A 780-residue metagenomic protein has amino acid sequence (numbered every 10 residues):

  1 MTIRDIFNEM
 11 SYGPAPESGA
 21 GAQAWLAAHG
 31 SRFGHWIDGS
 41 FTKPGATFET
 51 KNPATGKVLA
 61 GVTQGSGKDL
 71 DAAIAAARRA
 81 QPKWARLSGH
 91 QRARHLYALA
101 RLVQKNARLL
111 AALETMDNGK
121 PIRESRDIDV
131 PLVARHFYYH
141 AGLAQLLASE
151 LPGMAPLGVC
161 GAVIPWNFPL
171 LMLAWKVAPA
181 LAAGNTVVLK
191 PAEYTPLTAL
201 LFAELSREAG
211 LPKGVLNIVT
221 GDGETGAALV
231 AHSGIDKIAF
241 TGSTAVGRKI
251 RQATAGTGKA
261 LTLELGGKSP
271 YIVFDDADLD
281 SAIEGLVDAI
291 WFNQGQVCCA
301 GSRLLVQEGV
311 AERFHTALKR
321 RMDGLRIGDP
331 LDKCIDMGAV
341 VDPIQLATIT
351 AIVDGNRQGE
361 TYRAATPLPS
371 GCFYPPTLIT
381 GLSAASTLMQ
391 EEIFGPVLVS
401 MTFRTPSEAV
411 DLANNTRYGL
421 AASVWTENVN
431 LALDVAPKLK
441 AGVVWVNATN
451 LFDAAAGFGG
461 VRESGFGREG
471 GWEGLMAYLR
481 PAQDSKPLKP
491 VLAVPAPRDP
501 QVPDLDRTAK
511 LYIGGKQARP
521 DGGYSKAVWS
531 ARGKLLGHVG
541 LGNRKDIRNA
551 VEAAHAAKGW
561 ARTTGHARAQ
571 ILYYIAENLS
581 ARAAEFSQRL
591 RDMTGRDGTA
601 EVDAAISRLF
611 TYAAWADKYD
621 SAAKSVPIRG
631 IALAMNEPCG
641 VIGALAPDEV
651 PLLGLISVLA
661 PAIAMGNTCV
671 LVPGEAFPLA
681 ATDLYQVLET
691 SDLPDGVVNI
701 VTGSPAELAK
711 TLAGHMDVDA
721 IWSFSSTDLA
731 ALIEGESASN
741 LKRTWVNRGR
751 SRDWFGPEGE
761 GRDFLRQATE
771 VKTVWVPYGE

Functional and structural regions predicted by a protein language model:
M1-G61, R94, A98, P131 (+9 more regions): Terminal low-complexity tails and localization/encapsulation signals of metabolic enzymes
G39, G56, R92, E114 (+15 more regions): Residue-level signal for inorganic ion chemistry
K57-L147, N430, G533-Y619: Glycine-rich loop-to-alpha-helix module at the N-terminal edge of alpha/beta enzyme cores
V58-G65, A80-R86, A162, Y271-F274 (+8 more regions): Short, well-ordered beta-strand elements within core beta-sheets of diverse protein domains
G142-K213, D236, G523-Y524, A531 (+2 more regions): Conserved small-residue-rich beta-alpha loop and adjacent elements that most often cradle the phosphate/pyrophosphate
P179-L181, T198, L205, L229 (+6 more regions): Hydrophobic/aromatic ligand-binding patch that stacks against planar heteroaromatic rings of cofactors or nucleotides
I218-D236, I631-A632, I700-M716: A structured beta-alpha segment of the ubiquitous adenosine-cofactor-binding alpha/beta core
K237, A245-S383, P406, D411-L412 (+8 more regions): ALDH superfamily catalytic-core signature
